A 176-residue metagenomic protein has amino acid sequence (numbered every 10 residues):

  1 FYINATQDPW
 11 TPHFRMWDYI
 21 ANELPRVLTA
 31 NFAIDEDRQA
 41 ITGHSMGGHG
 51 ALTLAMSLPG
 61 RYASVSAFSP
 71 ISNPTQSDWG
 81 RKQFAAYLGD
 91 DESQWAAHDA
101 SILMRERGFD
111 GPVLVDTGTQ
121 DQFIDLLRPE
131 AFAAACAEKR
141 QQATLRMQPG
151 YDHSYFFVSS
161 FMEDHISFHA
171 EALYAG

Functional and structural regions predicted by a protein language model:
F1-G176: Non-catalytic cap/lid and distal C-terminal segments of serine-dependent acyl enzymes
